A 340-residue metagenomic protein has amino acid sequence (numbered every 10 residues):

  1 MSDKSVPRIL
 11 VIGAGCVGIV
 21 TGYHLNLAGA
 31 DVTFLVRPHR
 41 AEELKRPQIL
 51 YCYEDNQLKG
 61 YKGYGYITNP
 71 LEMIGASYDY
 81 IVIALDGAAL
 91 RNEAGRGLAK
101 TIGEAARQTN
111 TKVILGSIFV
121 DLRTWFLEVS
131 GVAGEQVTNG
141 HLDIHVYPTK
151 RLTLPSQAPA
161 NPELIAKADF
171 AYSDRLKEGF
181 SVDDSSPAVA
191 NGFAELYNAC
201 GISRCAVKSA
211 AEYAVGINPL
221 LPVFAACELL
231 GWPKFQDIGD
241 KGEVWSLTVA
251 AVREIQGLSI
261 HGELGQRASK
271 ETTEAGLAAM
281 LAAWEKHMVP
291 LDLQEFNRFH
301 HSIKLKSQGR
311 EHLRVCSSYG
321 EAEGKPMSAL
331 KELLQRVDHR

Functional and structural regions predicted by a protein language model:
S2-G60, P70-L71, E195-L196: NAD(P)+-binding Rossmann beta1-loop-alpha1 motif at the extreme N-terminus of oxidoreductases
N26, G131, N198, I260 (+1 more regions): Anion (oxyanion) recognition and catalysis
D31, S203, P326: Residue-level detector of anion-binding/catalytic polar loops
Y61-K62, S77, L247-R340: NAD(P)-dependent Rossmann-like dehydrogenase/reductase catalytic/cofactor-binding core
K62-L164: Rossmann-like NAD(P)(H) cofactor-binding subdomain of soluble oxidoreductases
F119-I217: Rossmann-fold dinucleotide-binding core
F170-F180, W232-D240, L293-H301: Helix-loop-beta segment of a Rossmann-like dinucleotide-binding subdomain
A190-N198, A210-Q256: Active-site-proximal catalytic alpha-helix in oxidoreductases
